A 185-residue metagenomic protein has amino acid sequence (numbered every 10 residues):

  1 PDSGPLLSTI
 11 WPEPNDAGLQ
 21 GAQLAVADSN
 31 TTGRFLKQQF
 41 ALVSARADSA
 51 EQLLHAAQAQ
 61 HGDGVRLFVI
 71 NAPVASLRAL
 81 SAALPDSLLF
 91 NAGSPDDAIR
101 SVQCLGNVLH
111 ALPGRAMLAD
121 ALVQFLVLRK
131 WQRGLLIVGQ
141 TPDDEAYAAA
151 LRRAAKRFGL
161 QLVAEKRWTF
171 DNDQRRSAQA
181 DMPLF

Functional and structural regions predicted by a protein language model:
D2-S44: Signal peptide-proximal N-terminal region of secreted/periplasmic/extracellular or secretory-lumen proteins
P14-Q20, L53, G114-A119, V123 (+1 more regions): Phosphate/oxyanion-binding active-site loops and adjacent basic polyanion-contact surfaces
A25-T32, A59, Q124-L128, R153-A154 (+1 more regions): A generic secondary-structure signal
A27, Q52-H55, A75-A79: Short alpha-helical segments and helix-capping/turn motifs at coil-helix boundaries
T31-S49, C104-V108, I137, A155-S177: Short beta-strand elements in bilobed, periplasmic/extracellular small-molecule ligand-binding domains
S44, A57, G139-P142: Conserved short loop/turn motifs at secondary-structure junctions
D48-L67, Q124-F125, R175-F185: Short, well-structured alpha-helical segments in soluble
R66-R167: Extracytoplasmic ligand/sensor domains, especially the bilobed periplasmic-binding protein
